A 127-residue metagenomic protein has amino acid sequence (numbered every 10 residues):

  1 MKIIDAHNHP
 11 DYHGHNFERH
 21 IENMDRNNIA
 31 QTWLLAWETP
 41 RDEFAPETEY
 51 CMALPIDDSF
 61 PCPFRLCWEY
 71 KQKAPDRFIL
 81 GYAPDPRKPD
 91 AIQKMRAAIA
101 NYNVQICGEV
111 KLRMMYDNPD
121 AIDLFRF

Functional and structural regions predicted by a protein language model:
M1-R65, R96: An N-terminally biased module of ancient metal coordination in phosphate/nucleic-acid-related enzymes
E47-F127: Active-site gating/metal-coordination segments in enzymes
